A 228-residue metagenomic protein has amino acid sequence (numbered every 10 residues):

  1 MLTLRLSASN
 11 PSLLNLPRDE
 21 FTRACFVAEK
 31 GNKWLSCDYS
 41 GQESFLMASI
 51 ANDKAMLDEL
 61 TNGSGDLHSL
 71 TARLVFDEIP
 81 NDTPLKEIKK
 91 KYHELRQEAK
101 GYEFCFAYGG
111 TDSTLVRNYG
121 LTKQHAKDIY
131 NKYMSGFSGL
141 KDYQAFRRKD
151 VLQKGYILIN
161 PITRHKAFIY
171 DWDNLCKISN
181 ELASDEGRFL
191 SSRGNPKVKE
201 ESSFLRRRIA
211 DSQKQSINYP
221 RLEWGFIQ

Functional and structural regions predicted by a protein language model:
M1-Q228: Conserved catalytic core of nucleotide polymerization and phosphodiester-bond processing enzymes
